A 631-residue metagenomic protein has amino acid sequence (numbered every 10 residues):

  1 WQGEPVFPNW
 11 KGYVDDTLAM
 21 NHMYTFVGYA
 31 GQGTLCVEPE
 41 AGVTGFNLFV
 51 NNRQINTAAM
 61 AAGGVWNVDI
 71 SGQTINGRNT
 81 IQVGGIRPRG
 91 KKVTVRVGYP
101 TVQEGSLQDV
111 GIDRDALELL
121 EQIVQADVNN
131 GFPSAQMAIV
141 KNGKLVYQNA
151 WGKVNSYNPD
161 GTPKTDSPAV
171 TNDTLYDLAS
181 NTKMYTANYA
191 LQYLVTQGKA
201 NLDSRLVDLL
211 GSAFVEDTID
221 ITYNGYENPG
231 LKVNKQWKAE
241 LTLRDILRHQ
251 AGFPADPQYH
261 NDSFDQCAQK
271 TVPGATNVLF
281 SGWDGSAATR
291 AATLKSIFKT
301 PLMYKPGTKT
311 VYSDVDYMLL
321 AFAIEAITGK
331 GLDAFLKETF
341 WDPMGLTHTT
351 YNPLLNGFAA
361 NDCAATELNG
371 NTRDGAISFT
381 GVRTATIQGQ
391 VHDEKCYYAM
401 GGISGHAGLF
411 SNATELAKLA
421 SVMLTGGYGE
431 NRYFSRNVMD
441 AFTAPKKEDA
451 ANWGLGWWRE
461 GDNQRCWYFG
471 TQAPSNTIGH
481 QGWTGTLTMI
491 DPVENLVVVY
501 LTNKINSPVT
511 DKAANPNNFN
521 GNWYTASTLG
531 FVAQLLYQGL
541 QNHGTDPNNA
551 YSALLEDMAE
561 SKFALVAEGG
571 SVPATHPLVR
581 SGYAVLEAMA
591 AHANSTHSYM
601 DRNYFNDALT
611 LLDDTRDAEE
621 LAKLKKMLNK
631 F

Functional and structural regions predicted by a protein language model:
W1-N47, V68, G72-A126: Beta-strand-rich recognition domains
N47-T57, N142-G143: Short strand-turn-strand beta-turns centered on an Asx-Gly dipeptide
N56-G63, G152-P159, K504-S507: A short acidic/small-residue loop/turn micro-motif
V65, N130-A138, Y157-I246, M303-D316 (+1 more regions): Short active-site loop at a secondary-structure junction that contains or immediately precedes the catalytic residue(s)
G72, I86-K153, T165, T308 (+4 more regions): Catalytic loop of the DD-peptidase/beta-lactamase superfamily, centered on the K-T-G motif and neighboring
N155-S156, D217-S475: Short, surface-exposed loop or secondary-structure junction motifs that flank catalytic or metal-binding residues
G570-H576, A593-M600, D613-L621: Charged, low-complexity interaction regions
Y583-A590, N606-L609, D613, L621 (+1 more regions): Residue-level detector of alpha-helical secondary structure
